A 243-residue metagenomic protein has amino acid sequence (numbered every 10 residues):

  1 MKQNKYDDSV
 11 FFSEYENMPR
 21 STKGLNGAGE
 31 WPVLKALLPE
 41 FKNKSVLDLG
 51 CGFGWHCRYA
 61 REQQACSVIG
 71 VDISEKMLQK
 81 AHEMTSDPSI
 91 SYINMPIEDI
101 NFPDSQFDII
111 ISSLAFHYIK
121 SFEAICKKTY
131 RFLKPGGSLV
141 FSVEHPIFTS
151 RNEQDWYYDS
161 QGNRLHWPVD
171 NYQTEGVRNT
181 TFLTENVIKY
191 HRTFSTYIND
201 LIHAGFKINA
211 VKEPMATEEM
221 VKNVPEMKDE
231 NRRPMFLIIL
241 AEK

Functional and structural regions predicted by a protein language model:
M1-F41, W55-Y59, K80, M84: Conserved class I S-adenosyl-L-methionine
L47-L49, F53-I100: Class I SAM-dependent methyltransferase SAM/SAH-binding core
E98-I110: A short acidic, Gly/Pro-enriched loop at the edge of an enzyme's catalytic core that lines a small-molecule cofactor
D108-E123: A short SAM/SAH-binding and catalytic strip from SAM-dependent methyltransferases
E123-S138: A short glycine-rich, Lys/Arg-flanked "PGG" loop and its adjoining helix->strand segment in the class I
L139-G176: Conserved class I S-adenosyl-L-methionine
I188-V211: Short alpha-helix
A204-F206, V224-K243: Core SAM-dependent methyltransferase catalytic element
